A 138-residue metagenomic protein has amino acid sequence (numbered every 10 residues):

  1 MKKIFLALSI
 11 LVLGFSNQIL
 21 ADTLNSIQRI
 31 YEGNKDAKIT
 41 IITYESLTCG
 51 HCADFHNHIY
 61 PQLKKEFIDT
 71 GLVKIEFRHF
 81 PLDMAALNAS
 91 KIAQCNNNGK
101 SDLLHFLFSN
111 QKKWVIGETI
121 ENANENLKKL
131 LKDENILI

Functional and structural regions predicted by a protein language model:
K2-D83, L87: Extracytoplasmic thiol/disulfide redox context detector
P81-I138: Cysteine-centric redox/oxidoreductase cores and disulfide-bonded domains
